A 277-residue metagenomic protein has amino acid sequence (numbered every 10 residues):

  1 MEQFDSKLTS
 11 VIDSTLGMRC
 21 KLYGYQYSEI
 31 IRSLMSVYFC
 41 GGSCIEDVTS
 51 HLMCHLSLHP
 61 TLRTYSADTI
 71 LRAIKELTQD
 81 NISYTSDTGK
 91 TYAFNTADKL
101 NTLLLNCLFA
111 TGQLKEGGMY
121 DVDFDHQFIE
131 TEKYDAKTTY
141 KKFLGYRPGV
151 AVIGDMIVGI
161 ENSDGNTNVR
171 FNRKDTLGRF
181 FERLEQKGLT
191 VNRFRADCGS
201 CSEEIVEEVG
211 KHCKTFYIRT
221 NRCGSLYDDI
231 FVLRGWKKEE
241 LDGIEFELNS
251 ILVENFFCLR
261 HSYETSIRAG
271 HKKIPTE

Functional and structural regions predicted by a protein language model:
M1-F143, V150-N168, K174-K187: Dynamic "connector" segments at or just before major functional cores
E76-T78, G159-N166, T190-N192, L233-E239 (+1 more regions): Noncatalytic linker/hinge segments flanking ATPase motor cores
L77-N81, K137-T139, E208-K214, F231-W236: Short secondary-structure boundary/capping segments
D87-A97, T176, E204-C213, E245-L252: A broadly tuned preference for mixed-charge, low-complexity surface segments
T167-V169, D242-G243: A general structural signal for short secondary-structure boundary/capping elements
N168-D228: Domain-level cores of phosphate- or acyl-group-handling catalytic modules
Y217-E277: An anionic, glycine-rich sequence signature occurring as long contiguous blocks
